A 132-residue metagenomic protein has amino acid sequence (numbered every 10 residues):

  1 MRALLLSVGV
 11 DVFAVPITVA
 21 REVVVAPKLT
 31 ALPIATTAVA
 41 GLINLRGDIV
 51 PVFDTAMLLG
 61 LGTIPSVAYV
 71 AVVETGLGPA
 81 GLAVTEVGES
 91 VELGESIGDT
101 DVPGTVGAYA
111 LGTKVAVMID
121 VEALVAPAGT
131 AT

Functional and structural regions predicted by a protein language model:
M1-T132: An acidic, low-aromatic, low-complexity terminal/linker signal
